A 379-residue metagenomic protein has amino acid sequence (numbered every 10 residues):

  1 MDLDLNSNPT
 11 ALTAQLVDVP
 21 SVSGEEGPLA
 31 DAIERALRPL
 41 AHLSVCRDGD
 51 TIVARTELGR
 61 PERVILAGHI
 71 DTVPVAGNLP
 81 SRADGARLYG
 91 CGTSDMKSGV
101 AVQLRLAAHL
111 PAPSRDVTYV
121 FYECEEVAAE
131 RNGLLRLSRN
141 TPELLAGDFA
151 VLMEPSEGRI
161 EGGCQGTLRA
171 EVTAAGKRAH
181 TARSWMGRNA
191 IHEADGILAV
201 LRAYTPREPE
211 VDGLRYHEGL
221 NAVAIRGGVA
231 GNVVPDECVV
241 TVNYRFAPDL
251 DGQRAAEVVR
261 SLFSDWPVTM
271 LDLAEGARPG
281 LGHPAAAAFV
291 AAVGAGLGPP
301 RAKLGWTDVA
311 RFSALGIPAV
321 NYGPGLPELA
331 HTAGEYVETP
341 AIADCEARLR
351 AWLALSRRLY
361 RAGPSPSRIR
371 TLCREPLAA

Functional and structural regions predicted by a protein language model:
D2-T93, A112: Acidic/His- and Gly-rich active-site-bordering loop/insert found across diverse amide/peptide-bond hydrolases
D4, P155, G162-G163, R169-A379: Metal-dependent amide/peptide-bond hydrolase catalytic core, centered on the "pita-bread" metallohydrolase fold
N8, R38-L43, D48-D50, T56-R63 (+5 more regions): Short glycine/proline-enriched coil/turn segments at helix->beta-strand junctions
T10, G27-D31, V100, Q253-R260: Short, surface-exposed alpha-helical segments at coil->helix boundaries
A14, E34, A101-A108, L135-S138 (+3 more regions): Predominant activation on well-ordered alpha-helical scaffold segments within soluble catalytic domains
A67-G68, V120-Y122, V151-E154, T173-A175 (+1 more regions): Short beta-strand segments
R87-V102, H180, Y322: Glycine/serine-rich anion-binding loops at beta->alpha junctions that coordinate negatively charged ligand groups
A101-R169: Acidic/histidine-rich catalytic neighborhood of metal-dependent amide-processing enzymes
